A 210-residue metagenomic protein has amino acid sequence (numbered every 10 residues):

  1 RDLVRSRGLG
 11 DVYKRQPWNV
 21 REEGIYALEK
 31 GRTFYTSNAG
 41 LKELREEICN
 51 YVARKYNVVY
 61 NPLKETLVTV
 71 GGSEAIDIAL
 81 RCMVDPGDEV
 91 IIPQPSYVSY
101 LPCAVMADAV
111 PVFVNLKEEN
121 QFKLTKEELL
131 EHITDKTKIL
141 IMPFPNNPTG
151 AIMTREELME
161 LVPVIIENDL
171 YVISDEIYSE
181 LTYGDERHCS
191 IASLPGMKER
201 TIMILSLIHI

Functional and structural regions predicted by a protein language model:
D2-L9, Y13, I208-H209: Single conserved hydrophobic/aromatic residue that forms the stacking wall/gate of nucleotide- or nucleobase-binding
R7, G24, I48, T66 (+7 more regions): Generic structural signal for small/hydrophobic residues in well-ordered secondary structure, especially within
D11-A27, Y35-N50, P145: A structural motif shared across PLP-dependent enzymes of the aminotransferase-like
K30-F34, R45-E89: Phosphate-binding glycine-rich loop
C82-A104: Conserved PLP-anchoring active-site segment centered on the Schiff-base-forming lysine
V105-V112: A short helix-loop-beta submotif of the ANL/AMP-binding
V112, L116-Y183, A192: Active-site phosphate-binding strand-loop segment of PLP-dependent enzymes
E167-N168, D185-I208: Conserved active-site segment immediately N-terminal to the catalytic lysine that forms the internal aldimine
